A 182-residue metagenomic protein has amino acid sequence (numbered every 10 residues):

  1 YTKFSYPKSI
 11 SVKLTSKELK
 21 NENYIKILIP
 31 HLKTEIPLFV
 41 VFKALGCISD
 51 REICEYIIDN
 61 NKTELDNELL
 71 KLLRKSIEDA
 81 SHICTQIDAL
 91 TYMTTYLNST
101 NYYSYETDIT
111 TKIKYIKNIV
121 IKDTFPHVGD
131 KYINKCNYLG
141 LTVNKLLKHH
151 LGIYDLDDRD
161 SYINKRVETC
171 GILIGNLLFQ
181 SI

Functional and structural regions predicted by a protein language model:
Y1-I182: N-terminal non-catalytic structural scaffold regions of very large proteins
